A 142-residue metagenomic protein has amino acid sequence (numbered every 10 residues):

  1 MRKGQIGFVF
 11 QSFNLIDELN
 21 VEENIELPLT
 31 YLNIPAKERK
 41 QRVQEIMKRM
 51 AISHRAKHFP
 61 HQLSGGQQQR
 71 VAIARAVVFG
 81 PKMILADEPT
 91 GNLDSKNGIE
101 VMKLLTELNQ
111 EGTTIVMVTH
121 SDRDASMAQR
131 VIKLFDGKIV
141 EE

Functional and structural regions predicted by a protein language model:
M1-V131: ABC family nucleotide-binding domain
V131-E142: H-loop (His-switch) and adjacent beta-strand-loop-beta switch element of ABC-type ATPase nucleotide-binding domains
